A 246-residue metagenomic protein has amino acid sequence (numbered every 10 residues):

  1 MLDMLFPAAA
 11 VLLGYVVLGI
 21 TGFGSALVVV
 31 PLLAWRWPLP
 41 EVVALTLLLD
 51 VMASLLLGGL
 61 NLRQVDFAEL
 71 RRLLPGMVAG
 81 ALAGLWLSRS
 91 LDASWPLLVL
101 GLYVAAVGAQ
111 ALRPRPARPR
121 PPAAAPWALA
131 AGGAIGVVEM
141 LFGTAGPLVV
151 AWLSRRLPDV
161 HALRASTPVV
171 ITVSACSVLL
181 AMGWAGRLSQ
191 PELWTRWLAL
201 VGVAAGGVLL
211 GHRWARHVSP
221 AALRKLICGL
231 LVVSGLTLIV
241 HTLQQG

Functional and structural regions predicted by a protein language model:
M4-R71, L129-V137, G146-V203: Small-residue-rich hydrophobic segments that form or flank transmembrane alpha-helices in multi-pass membrane proteins
G22, P38, D92, D159 (+2 more regions): A helix-boundary/kink motif common to multi-pass secondary transporters, especially Major Facilitator Superfamily
P31, G84-R89, A151, G211-R213: Small-residue-mediated transmembrane helix hinge/kink sites in multi-pass secondary transporters
P40, A68, S94-L97, P126 (+2 more regions): Residues that define the loop-to-transmembrane-helix transition and helix capping in multi-pass membrane transporters
A44-L47, L100-V104, G108, P168 (+3 more regions): Residues within membrane-spanning alpha-helices of integral membrane proteins, especially the hydrophobic core/packing
D50, M77-A81, V104, I171 (+2 more regions): Residue-level recognition of pore/gate-forming positions within transmembrane alpha-helices of multi-pass
S54-V65, L85, A93, L97-A124 (+2 more regions): Transmembrane helix exit motif
L209-V232: Interfacial loop-to-transmembrane junctions
